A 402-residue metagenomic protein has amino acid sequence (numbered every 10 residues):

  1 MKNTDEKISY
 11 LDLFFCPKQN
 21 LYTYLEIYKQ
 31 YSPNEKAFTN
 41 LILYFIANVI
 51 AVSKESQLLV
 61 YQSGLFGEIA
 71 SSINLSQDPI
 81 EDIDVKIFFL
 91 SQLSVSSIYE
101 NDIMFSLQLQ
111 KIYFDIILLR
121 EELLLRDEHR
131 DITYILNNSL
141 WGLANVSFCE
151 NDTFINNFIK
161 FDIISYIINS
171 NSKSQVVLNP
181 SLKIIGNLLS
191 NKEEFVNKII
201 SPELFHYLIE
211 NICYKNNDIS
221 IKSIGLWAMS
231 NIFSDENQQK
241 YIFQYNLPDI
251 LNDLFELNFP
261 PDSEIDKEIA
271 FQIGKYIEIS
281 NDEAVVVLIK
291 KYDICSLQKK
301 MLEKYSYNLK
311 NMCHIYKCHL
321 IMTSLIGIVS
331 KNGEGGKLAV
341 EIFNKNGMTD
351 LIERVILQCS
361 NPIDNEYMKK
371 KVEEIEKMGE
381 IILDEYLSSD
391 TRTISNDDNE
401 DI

Functional and structural regions predicted by a protein language model:
M1-K7, N40-K54, D84-Y99, N137-E150 (+5 more regions): Alpha-helical solenoid repeat architecture
M1-Y22, T39, A51-G67, V95-Q110 (+5 more regions): Elongated alpha-helical scaffolds that mediate protein-protein interactions in large eukaryotic proteins, primarily
T4, Y28-Y31, V49, S53 (+25 more regions): Generic recognition of well-structured, leucine-rich alpha-helical segments and adjacent helix-turn regions within
C16-I27, F45, S63-S72, L107-L119 (+9 more regions): Alpha-helical solenoid scaffolds in eukaryotic proteins
T23-E35, I69-E81, D115-D131, Y166-Q175 (+4 more regions): Helix-loop junctions that connect tandem helical modules in alpha-solenoid scaffolds
Y31-I42, L58, Q77-K86, D102 (+10 more regions): Helix-start/N-cap signature of alpha-helical segments
Y241-F243, P248, D253-L254, P260-I402: Alpha-solenoid helical-repeat scaffold
